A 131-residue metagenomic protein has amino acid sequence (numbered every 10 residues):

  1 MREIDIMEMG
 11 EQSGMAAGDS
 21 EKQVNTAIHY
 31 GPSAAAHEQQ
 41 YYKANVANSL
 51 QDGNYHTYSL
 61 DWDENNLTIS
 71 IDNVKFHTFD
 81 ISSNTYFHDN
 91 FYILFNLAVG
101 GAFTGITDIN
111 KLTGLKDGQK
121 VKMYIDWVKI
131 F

Functional and structural regions predicted by a protein language model:
M1-F131: GH16 jelly-roll
